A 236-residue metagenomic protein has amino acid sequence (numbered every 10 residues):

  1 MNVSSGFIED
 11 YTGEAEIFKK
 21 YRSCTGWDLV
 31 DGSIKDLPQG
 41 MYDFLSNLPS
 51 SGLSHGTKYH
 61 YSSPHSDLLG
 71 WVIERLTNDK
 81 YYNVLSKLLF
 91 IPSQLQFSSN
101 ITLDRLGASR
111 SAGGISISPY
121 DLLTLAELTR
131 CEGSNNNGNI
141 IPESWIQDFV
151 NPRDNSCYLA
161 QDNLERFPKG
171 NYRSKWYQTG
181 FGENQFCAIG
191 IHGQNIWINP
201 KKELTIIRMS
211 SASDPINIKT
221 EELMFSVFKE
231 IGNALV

Functional and structural regions predicted by a protein language model:
M1, Y42, S46, G70-E74 (+8 more regions): Non-transmembrane alpha-helical segments in soluble domains of secreted/periplasmic/extracellular proteins
M1-I17: Short helix- or helix-capping micro-motifs that position conserved polar/aromatic residues at function-defining sites
N2-V3, H65-V72, G113-S134, Q194-S210: Active-site-proximal alpha-helical segments within enzyme catalytic domains
V3, F7, E132, P152 (+1 more regions): Phosphate/oxyanion-binding loops and surfaces in catalytic or ligand/nucleic-acid-binding neighborhoods
T12-L106, R110-G113: Catalytic-site signature segments of enzymes, centered on catalytic residues
L85-S86, I91-V150: Active-site-proximal binding-pocket segments
L95-N100, Q147-I207, P215: Active-site Gly/Thr loop motif
I216-V236: Short, gly/Ser/Thr-rich active-site loops of penicillin-recognizing serine hydrolases
